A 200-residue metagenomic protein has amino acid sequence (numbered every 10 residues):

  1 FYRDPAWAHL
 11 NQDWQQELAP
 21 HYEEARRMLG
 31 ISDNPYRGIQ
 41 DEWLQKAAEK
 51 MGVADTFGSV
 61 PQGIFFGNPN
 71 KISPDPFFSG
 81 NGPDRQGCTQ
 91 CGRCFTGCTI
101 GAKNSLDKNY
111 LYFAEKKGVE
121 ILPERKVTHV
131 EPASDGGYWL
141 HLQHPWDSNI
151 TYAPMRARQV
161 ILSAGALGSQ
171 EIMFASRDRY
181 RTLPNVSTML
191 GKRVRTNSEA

Functional and structural regions predicted by a protein language model:
F1-R3, P69-N70, E171-S176: Short, solvent-exposed loop/turn and secondary-structure capping segments
D4-E124: Conserved redox-cofactor binding core of oxidoreductases
N11-W14, I100, K116, R125 (+2 more regions): Glycine-rich loop(s) and the adjacent beta-strand/alpha-helix scaffold that form part
